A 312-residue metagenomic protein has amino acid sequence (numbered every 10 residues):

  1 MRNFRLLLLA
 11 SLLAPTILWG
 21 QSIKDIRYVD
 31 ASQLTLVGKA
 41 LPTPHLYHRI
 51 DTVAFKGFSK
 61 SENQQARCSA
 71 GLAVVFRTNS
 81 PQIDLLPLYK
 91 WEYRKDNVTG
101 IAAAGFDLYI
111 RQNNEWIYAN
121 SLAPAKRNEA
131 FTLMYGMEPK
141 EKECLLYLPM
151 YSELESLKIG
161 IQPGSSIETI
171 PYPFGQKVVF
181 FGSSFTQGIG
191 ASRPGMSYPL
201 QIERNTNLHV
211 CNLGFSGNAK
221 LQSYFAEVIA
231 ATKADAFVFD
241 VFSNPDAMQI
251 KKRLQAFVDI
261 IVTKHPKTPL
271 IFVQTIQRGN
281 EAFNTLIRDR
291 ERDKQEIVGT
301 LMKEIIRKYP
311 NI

Functional and structural regions predicted by a protein language model:
M1-R2, S223-I312: Alpha-helical cap/lid subdomain in secreted, periplasmic, or secretory-pathway luminal O-acyl-processing enzymes
R2-F4, L9, L18-K177: N-terminal secretory targeting modules
A14-P15: N-terminal signal peptide c-region/cleavage motif recognized by signal peptidases
G175-M196: Catalytic nucleophile-elbow at a beta strand-turn-alpha helix junction centered on a G-D-S/GDSL motif, marking
F185-I189, N212, V241-M248: Surface-exposed cleft-lining segments at the edges of enzyme active sites
P199-C211: Short helix-loop-beta junction
N212-A219: Short beta->alpha junction loops
